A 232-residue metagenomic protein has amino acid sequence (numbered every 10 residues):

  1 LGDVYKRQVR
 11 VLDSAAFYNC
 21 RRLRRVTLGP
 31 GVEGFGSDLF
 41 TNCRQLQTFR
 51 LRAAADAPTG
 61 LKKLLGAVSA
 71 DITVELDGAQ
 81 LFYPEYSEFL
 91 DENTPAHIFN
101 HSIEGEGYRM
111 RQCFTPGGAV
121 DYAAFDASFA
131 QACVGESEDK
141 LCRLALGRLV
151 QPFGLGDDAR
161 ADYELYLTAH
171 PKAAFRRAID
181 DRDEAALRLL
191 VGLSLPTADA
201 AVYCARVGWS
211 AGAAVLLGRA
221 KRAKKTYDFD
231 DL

Functional and structural regions predicted by a protein language model:
L1-V11, R21-G34, R44-G60, S69-L146 (+2 more regions): Structural signature of tandem-repeat unit edges
S14-Y18, S37-T41: Recurring C-terminal helix/loop segment of individual leucine-rich repeat
R148-Y163: Repeat-mediated protein-protein interaction surfaces in helical alpha-solenoids
L189-L190, L216: Conserved hydrophobic site in ankyrin repeats
W209-L232: Eukaryotic acidic, Ser/Thr-rich intrinsically disordered low-complexity regions
